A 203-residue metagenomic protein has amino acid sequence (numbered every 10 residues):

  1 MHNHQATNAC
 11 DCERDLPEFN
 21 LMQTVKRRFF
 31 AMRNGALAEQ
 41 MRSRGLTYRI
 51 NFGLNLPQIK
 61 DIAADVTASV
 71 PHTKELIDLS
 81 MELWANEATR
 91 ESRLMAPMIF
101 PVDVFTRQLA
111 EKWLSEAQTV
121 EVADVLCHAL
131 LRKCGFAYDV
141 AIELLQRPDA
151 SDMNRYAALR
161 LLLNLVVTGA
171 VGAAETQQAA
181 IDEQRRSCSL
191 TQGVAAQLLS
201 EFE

Functional and structural regions predicted by a protein language model:
H2-E203: Alpha-helical scaffold domains
